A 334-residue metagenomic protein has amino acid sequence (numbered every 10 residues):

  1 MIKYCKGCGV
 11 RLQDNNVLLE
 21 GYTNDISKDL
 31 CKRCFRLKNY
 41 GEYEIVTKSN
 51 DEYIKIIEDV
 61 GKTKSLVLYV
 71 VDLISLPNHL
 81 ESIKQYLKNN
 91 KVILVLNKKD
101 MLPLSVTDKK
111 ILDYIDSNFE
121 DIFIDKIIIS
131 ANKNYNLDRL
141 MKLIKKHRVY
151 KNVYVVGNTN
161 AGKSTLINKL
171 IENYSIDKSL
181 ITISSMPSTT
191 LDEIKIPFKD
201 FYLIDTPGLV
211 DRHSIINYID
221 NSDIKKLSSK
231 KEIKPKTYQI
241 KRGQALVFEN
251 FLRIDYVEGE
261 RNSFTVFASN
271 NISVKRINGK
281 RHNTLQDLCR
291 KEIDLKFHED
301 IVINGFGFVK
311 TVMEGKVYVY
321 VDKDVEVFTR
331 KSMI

Functional and structural regions predicted by a protein language model:
I2-V67, I74, N89-I93, K99 (+1 more regions): Helix-rich effector regions associated with P-loop NTPase G domains
L66-Y69, Y154: Conserved beta-strand elements of the Class I
N78, P103-L104, N136, D211-S214: Conserved protein kinase catalytic core
N78-N89: Histidine-anchored nucleotide/phosphate-binding helix
L80-S82, V106-D108, I215-Y218: Short amphipathic alpha-helical segments
Q85-L87, K110-D113, I219-S222: Glycine-rich, phosphate-binding/catalytic loops in enzymes
M101-A161, K169-E172, I176-S179: Canonical P-loop GTPase G-domain recognition
L166: Hydrophobic positions on the alpha1 helix immediately C-terminal to the Walker A/P-loop
